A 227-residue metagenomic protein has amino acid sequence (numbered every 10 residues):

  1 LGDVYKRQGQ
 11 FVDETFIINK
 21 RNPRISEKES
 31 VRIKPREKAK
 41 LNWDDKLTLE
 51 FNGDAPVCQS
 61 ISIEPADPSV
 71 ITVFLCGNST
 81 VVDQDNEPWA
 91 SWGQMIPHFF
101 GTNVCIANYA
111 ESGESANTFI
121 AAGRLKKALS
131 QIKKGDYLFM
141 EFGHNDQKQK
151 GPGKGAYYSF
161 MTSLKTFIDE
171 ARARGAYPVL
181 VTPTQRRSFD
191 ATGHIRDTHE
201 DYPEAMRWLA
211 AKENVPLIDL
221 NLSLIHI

Functional and structural regions predicted by a protein language model:
L1, K46, V70: Exposed beta-strand and adjacent loop surfaces of beta-rich binding modules that mediate intermolecular recognition
L1-Y5, I227: Short, small-residue-biased leader/transition segments that mark boundaries at the very start of proteins
D3, A110-S112, H144: Short glycine-rich, polar/acidic loop-and-turn segments at beta strand-coil junctions
R7-I61: Contiguous ligand/interfacial binding patches
L49, A55-E111, L125-L138: Serine-esterase "nucleophile elbow" of acetyl-processing enzymes
D83-P88, N108-A122, K148-G155: Acidic/histidine-rich helix-loop elements that form or flank divalent-metal/phosphate-binding sites at the catalytic
M95, G123-I225: Alpha-helical cap/lid subdomain in secreted, periplasmic, or secretory-pathway luminal O-acyl-processing enzymes
